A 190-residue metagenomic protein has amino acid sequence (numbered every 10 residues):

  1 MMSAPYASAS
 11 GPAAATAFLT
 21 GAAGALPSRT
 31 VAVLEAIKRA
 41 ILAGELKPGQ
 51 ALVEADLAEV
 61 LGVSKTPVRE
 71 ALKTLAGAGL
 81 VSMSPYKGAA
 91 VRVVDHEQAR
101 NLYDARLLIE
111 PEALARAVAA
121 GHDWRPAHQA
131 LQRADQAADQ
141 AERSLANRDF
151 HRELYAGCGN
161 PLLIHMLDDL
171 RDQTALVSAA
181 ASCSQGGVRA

Functional and structural regions predicted by a protein language model:
M1-A119: Short linear motifs at protein or domain termini
M2-A14, A25, Q129-R133, A179-A190: C-terminal all-alpha effector/ligand-binding and dimerization domain of prokaryotic HTH-type transcriptional repressors
T30, Q140, V188: Flexible, glycine- and charge-enriched loops at secondary-structure boundaries
R69, H96-Y103, W124, N160 (+2 more regions): Amphipathic, non-membrane alpha-helical segments in soluble helical-bundle scaffolds
A119-S184: Conserved amphipathic alpha-helical segments that form helical-bundle/coiled-coil interaction surfaces
